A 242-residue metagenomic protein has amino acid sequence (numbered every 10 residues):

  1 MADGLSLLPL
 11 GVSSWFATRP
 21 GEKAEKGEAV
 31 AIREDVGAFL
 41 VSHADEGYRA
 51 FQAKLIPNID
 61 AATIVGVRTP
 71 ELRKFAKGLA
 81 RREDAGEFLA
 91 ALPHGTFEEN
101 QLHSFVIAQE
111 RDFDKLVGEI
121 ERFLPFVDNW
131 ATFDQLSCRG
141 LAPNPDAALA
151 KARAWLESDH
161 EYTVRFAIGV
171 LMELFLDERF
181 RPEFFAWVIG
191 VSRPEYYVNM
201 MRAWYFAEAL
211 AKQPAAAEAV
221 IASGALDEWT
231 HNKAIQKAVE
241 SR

Functional and structural regions predicted by a protein language model:
L5-L7: N-terminal amphipathic/hydrophobic targeting modules at extreme N-termini, encompassing cleavable Sec/SRP-type signal
K26-R242: Alpha-helical scaffold domains
